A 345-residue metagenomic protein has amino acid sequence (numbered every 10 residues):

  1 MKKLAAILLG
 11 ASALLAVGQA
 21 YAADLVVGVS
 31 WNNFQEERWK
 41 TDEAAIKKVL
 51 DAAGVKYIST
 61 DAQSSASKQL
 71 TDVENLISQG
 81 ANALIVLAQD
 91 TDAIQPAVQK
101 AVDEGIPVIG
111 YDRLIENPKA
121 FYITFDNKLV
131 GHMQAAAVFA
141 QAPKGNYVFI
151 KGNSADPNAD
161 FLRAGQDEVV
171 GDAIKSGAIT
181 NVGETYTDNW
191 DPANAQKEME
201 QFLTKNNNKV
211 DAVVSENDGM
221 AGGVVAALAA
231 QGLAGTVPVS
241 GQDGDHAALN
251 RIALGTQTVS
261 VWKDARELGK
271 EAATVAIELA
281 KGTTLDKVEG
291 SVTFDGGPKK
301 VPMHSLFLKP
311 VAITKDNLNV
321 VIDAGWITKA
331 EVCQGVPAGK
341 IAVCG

Functional and structural regions predicted by a protein language model:
M1-A22: Gram-negative bacterial Sec-dependent N-terminal signal peptides
K3, Y21-G345: A residue-level marker of the well-folded mature domains of exported/periplasmic proteins
